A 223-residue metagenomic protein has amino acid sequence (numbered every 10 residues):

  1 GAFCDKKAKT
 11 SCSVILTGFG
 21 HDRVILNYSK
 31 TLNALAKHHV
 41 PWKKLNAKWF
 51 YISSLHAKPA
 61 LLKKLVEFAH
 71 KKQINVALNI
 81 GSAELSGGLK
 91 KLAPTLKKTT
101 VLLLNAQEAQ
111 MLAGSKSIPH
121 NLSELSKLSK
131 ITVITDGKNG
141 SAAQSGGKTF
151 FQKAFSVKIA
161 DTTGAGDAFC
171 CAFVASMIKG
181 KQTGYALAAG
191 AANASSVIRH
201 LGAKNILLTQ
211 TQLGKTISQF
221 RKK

Functional and structural regions predicted by a protein language model:
G1-D5, T17-F151, T209-G214, S218-K223: Ribokinase/PfkB-type carbohydrate-kinase core domain
A8, A106-Q107, D167, A191: Alpha-helix N-cap/helix-start capping motif
A8-K9, A60, S86, A160 (+2 more regions): Residues at secondary-structure transition points
T10-C12, N139, F169: Change "...and in nucleic-acid phosphodiester-cleaving endonucleases..." to "...and in nucleic-acid processing enzymes
E124, I131, K153-F220: Conserved post-catalytic alpha-helical subdomain immediately downstream of the catalytic base and nucleotide-binding
